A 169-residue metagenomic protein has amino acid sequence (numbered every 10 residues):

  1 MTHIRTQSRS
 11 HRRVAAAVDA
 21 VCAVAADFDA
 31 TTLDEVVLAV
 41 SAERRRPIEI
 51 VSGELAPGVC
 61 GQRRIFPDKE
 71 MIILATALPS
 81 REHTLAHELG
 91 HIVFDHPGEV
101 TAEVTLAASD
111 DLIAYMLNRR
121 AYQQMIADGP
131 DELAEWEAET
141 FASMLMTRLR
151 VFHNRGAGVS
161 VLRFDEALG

Functional and structural regions predicted by a protein language model:
T2-V36, V40, E99-G169: Metalloprotease/metallohydrolase-associated module, dominated by Zn2+-dependent proteases
F28-E43, I50-C60: Short secondary-structure junction/hinge motifs that connect adjacent elements
R46-E82, L89-V100: Active-site scaffold of zinc-dependent metalloenzymes
E88-L89, A142: Short amphipathic C-terminal alpha-helix that caps PH/PH-like domains
